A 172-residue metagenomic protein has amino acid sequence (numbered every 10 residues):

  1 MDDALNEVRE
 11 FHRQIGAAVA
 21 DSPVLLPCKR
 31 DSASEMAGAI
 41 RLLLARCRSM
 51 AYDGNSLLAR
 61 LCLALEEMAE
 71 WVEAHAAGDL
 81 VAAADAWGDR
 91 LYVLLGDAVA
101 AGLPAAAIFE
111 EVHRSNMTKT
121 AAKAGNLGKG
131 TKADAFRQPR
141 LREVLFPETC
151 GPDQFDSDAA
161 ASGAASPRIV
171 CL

Functional and structural regions predicted by a protein language model:
M1-W87, L91-L172: Flexible "arm" and connector segments at domain edges
